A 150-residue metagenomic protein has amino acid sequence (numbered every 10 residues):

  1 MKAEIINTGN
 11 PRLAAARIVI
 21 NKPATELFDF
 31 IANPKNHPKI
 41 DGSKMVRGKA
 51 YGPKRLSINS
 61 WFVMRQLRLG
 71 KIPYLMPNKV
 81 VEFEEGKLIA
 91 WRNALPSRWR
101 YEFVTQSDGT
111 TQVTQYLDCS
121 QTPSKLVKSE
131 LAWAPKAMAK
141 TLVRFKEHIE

Functional and structural regions predicted by a protein language model:
M1-G52: Hydrophobic ligand-binding cavity/cleft-lining segments
G9, S57, Q106-D108: Surface-exposed coil/turn segments at beta-strand junctions on protein surfaces, enriched
R17, K79, R100-V104: Short, surface-exposed charged micro-motifs
V19, G48-P96, Q112, K140-E150: Glycine-rich portal/gate segments that line the openings of hydrophobic small-molecule binding cavities
M45, G70, Q121: Surface-exposed, flexible loop/turn segments at secondary-structure boundaries
L88, R92-K140, F145-E147: Beta-strand/loop substructures that line and gate deep hydrophobic ligand-binding cavities in soluble
